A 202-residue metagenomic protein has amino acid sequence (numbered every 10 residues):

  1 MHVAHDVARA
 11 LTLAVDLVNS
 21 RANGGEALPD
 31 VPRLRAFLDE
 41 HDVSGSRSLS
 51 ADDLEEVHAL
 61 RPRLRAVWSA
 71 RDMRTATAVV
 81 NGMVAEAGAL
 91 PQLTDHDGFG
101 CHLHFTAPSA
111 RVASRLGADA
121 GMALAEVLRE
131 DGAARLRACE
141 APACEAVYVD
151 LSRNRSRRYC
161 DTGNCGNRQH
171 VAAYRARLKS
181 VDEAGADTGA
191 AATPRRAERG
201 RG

Functional and structural regions predicted by a protein language model:
M1-A138, P142-A146, D182-G202: Short helix-coil boundary/hinge micro-motifs
Q92, P108, S152, N167-R168 (+1 more regions): Short alpha-helix boundary/capping motifs
L136-A141, R157, T162, R168: Residues immediately within or flanking Cys/His clusters that coordinate Zn2+ in small zinc-binding modules
D150-R157: Short linker/helix segments within small regulatory modules
G163-V181: Basic DNA-binding region of bZIP-type proteins
